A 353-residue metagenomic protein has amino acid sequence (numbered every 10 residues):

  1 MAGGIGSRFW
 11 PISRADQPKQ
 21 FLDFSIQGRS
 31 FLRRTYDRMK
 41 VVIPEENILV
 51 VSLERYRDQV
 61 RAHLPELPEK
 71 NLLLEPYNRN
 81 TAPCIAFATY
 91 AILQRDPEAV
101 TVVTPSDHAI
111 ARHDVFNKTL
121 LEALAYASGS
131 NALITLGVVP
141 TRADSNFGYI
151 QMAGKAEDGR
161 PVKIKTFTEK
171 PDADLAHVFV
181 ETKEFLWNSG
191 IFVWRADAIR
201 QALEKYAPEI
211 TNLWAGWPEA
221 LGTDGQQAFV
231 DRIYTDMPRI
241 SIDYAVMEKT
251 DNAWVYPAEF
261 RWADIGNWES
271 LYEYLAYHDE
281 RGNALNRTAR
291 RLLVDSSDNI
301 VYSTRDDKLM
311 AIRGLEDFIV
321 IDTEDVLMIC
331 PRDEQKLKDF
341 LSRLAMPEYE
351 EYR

Functional and structural regions predicted by a protein language model:
M1-A2, V51, V102-P105, T135-V139 (+2 more regions): Short beta-strand segments
R8-A15, I26-P105, A109-N117, L121 (+2 more regions): Conserved N-terminal catalytic core of the sugar/cofactor nucleotidyltransferase
L32, A88, D107, I150 (+3 more regions): Residue-level signal for inorganic ion chemistry
E45-E46, P68-E69, D96-A99, G129-L133 (+7 more regions): Short coil/turn connectors at secondary-structure junctions
V102, F192, D264: Residues that recognize and position ribonucleotide moieties
H113-Y234, W254, P331: Conserved core of the sugar-phosphate nucleotidyltransferase
A196-R353: Left-handed beta-helix
